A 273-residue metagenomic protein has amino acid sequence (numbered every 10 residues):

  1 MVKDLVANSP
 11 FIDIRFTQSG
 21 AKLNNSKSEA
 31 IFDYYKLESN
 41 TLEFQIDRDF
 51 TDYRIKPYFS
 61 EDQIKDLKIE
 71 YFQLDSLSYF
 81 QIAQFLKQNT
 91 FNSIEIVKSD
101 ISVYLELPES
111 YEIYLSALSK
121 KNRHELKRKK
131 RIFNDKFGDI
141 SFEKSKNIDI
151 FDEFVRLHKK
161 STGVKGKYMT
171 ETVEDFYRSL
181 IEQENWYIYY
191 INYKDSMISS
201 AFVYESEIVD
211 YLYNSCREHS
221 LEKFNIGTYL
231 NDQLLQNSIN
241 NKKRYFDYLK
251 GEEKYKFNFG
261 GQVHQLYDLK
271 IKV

Functional and structural regions predicted by a protein language model:
M1-S39, L77-K223: A conserved beta-strand-loop-helix scaffold within acyl/acetyltransferase catalytic domains
K36-E95, I208-V263: Acyl-donor binding region in acyl/amide transferases
V97-S102, V263-V273: Conserved catalytic-core motifs of GNAT/GCN5-like acyltransferases
G138, W186, K243, H264-Q265: Secondary-structure boundary/capping residues
S141, G166, F246, V263-H264: Secondary-structure boundary/capping signal
